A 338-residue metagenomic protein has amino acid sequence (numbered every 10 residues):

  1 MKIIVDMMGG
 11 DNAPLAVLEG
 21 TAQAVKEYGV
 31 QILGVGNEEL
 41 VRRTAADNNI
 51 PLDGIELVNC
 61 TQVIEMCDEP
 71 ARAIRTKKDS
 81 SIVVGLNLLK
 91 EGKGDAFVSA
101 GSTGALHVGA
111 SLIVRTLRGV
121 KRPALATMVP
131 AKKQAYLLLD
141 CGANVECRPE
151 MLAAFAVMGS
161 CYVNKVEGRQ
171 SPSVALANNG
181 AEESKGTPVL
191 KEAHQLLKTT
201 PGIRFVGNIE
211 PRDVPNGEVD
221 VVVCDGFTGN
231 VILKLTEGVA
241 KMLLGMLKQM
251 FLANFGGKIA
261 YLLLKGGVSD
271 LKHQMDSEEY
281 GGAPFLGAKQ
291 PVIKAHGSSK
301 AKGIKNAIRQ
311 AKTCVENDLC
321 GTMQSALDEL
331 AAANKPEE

Functional and structural regions predicted by a protein language model:
M1-R42: N-terminal phosphate-binding or glycine-rich loops at protein starts, especially the Walker A/P-loop of NTPases
V5-P14, A143-A153, K294-A301: Short, glycine-rich nucleotide/cofactor-binding loops
A13-V17, V41, D79-G92, A96-A110 (+7 more regions): Short glycine/serine/threonine-rich phosphate/pyrophosphate-binding segments that cradle anionic phosphate groups
L15-A16, Q31-L33, E39, V145-G207 (+3 more regions): Glycine-rich phosphate/diphosphate-binding loop of Rossmann-like nucleotide-binding domains
V25-Y28, A46-G54, E167, L197-I203: Short helix-capping segments at alpha-helix termini
I50-G94: Phosphate/nucleotide-donor binding subsite
S111-A124, P130-L138, E218-V222, G226-P336: Glycine-rich phosphate/nucleotide-binding loop
